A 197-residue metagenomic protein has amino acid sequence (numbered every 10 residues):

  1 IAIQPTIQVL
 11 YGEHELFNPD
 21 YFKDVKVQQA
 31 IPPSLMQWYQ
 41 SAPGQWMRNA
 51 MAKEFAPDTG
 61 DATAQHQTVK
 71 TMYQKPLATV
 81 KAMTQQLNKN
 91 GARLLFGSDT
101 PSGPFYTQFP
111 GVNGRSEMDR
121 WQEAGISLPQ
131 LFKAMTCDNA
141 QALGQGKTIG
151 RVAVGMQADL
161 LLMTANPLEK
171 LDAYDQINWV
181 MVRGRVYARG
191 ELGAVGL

Functional and structural regions predicted by a protein language model:
I1-A124, L197: Active-site neighborhoods of metal-dependent hydrolases
I3, D99, W121, L131 (+4 more regions): Divalent metal-coordination and catalytic microenvironments
V9, P167, V186-Y187: Active-site/binding-pocket entry motifs
G12-E13, L171, G190: Glycine/Thr-rich phosphate-binding loops of Rossmann-like dinucleotide-binding domains
A78, F109, S127-F132, Q141-I177: Acidic, glycine-enriched loop/beta-strand segments at the rims of small-molecule binding/catalytic pockets
V180: Short aromatic-centered micro-motifs
Y187-L197: Extracellular/periplasmic ectodomains of large secreted or surface enzymes and adhesion receptors
